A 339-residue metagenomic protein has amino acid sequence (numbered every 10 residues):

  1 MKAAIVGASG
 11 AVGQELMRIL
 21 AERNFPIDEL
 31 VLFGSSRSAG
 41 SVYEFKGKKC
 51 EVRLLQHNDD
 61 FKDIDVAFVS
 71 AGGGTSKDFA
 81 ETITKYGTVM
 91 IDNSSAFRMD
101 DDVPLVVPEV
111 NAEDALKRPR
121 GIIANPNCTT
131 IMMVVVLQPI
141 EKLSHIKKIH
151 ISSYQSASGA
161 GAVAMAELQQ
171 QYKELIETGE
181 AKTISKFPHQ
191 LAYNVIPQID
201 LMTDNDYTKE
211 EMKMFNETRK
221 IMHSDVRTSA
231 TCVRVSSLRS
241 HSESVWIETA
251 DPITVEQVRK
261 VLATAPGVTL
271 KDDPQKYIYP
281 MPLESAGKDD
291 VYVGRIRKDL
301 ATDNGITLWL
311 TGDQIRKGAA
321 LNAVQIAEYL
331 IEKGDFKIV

Functional and structural regions predicted by a protein language model:
M1-L191, R227, K260, V291-Y292 (+4 more regions): N-terminal Rossmann-like NAD(P) cofactor-binding subdomain of oxidoreductases, focused on the glycine-rich
A67, A157-V339: Charged docking surfaces used in two-component/phosphorelay signaling
